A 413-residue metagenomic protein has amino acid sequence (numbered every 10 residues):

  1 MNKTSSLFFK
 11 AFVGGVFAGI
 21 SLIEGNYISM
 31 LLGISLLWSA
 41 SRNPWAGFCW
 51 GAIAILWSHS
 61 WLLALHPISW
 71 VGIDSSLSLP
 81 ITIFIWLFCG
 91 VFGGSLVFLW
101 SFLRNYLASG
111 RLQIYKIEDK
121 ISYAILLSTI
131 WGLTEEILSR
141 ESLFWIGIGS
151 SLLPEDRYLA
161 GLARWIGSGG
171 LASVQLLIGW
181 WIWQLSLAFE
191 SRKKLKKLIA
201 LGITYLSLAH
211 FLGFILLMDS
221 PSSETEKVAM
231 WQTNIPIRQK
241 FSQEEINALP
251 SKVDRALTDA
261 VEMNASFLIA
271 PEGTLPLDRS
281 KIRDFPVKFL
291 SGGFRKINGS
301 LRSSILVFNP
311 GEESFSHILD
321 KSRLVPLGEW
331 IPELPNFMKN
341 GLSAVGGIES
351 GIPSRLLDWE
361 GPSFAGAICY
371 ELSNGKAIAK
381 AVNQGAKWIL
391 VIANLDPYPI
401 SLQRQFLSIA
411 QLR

Functional and structural regions predicted by a protein language model:
M1-L217: Membrane-embedded alpha-helical bundles of multi-pass enzymes that act on lipidic or dolichyl-linked glycan substrates
H66, L143-F144, Q175, K240 (+4 more regions): Short, function-defining helix-loop hinge/capping sites that tune catalysis or transport
L79, W100, D254-L257, S354: Generic structural signal for well-ordered alpha-helices, preferentially at hydrophobic/aromatic core positions
E141-S142, S222, G299-L301: Short glycine/proline-enriched turns and hinge-like loops at secondary-structure junctions
I148, W231, L319: Hydrophobic residues at beta-strand termini and immediately following loops that shape nucleotide-binding pockets
L153-G161, Y205-I282, P286-V287, G293: Membrane-interface segments at or immediately adjacent to transmembrane helices that form the boundary between
F267, P271-R413: Solvent-exposed soluble domains appended to multi-pass membrane proteins
